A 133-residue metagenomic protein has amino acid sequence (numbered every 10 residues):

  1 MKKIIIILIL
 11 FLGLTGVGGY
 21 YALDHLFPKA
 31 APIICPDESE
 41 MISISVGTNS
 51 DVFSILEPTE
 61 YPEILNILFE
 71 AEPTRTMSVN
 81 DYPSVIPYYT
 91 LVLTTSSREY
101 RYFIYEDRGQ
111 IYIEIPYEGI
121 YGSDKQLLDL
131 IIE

Functional and structural regions predicted by a protein language model:
I4-L8, T15-E133: Function-determining sites in protein domains
